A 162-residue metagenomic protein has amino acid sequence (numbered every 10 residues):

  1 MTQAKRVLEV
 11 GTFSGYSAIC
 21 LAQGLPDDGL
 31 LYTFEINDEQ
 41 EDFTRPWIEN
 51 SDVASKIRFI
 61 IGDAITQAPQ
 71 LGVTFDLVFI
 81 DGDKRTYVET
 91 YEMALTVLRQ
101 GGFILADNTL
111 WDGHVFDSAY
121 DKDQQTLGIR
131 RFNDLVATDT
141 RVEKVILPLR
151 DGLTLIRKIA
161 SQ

Functional and structural regions predicted by a protein language model:
M1-Q162: S-adenosylmethionine/decaboxylated-SAM
